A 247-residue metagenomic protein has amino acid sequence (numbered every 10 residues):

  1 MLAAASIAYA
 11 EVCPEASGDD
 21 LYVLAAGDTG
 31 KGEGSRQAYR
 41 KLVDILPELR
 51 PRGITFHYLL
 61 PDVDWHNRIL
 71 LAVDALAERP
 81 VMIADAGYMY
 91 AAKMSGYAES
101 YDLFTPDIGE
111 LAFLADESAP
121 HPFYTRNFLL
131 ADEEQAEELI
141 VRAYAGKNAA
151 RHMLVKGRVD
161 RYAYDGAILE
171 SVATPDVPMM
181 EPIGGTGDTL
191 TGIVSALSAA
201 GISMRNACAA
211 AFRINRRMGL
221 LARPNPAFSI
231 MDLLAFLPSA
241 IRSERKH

Functional and structural regions predicted by a protein language model:
L2-D102, E134, A145-A149, K156: Ribokinase/PfkB-type carbohydrate-kinase core domain
A3-A8, K41, E110-F113, E138 (+4 more regions): Alpha-helical scaffold segments in soluble metabolic enzymes
A10-D19, A200-N206, R245-K246: Short helix-capping/linker segments at secondary-structure and domain boundaries
A91-L169: Conserved phosphate/ATP/ADP-binding segment of small-molecule kinases
G166-M180: Glycine/charged-rich beta-loop-alpha catalytic/anionic-binding loops adjacent to active sites
P182-R213: Short, small-residue alpha-helix embedded
R216-H247: Charged C-terminal helix
